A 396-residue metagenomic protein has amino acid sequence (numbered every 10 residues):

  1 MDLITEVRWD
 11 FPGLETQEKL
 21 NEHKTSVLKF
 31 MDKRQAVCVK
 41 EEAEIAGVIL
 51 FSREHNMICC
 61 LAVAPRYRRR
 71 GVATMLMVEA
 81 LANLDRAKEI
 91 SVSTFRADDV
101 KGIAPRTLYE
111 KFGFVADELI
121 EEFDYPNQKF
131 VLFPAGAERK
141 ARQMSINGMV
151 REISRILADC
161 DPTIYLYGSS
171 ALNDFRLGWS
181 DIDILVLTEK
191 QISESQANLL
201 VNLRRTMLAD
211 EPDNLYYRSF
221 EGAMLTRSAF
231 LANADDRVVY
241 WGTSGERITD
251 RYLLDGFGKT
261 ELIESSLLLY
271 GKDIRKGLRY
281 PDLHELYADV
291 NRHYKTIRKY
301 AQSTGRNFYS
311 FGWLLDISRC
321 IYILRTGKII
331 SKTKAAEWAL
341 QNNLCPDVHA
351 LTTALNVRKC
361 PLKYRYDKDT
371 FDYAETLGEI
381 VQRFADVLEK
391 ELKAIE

Functional and structural regions predicted by a protein language model:
D2-S26: Conserved GNAT-fold acetyl-CoA-binding loop/helix
V63, R69-A82, T107, K111: Conserved acetyl-CoA-binding loop-helix of GNAT-fold acetyltransferases
T74, A97-E118: Conserved active-site alpha-helix within GNAT-family acetyltransferase domains
L84-D98: Conserved GNAT acetyl-CoA-binding A-motif
E138-Y165, S195-A197, E396: Helical scaffold of the NTase/Pol beta-like nucleotidyltransferase catalytic core
A141, A197-N198, N202-N307, F311-L314 (+1 more regions): Conserved NTP/Mg2+-binding pocket subregion across the NTase superfamily
I164, G168-T206, S219-G222: Catalytic metal-binding acidic patch
E261-E396: Conserved nucleotidyltransferase catalytic core and NTase-mimicking acidic/glycine-rich helix/loop elements in nucleic
